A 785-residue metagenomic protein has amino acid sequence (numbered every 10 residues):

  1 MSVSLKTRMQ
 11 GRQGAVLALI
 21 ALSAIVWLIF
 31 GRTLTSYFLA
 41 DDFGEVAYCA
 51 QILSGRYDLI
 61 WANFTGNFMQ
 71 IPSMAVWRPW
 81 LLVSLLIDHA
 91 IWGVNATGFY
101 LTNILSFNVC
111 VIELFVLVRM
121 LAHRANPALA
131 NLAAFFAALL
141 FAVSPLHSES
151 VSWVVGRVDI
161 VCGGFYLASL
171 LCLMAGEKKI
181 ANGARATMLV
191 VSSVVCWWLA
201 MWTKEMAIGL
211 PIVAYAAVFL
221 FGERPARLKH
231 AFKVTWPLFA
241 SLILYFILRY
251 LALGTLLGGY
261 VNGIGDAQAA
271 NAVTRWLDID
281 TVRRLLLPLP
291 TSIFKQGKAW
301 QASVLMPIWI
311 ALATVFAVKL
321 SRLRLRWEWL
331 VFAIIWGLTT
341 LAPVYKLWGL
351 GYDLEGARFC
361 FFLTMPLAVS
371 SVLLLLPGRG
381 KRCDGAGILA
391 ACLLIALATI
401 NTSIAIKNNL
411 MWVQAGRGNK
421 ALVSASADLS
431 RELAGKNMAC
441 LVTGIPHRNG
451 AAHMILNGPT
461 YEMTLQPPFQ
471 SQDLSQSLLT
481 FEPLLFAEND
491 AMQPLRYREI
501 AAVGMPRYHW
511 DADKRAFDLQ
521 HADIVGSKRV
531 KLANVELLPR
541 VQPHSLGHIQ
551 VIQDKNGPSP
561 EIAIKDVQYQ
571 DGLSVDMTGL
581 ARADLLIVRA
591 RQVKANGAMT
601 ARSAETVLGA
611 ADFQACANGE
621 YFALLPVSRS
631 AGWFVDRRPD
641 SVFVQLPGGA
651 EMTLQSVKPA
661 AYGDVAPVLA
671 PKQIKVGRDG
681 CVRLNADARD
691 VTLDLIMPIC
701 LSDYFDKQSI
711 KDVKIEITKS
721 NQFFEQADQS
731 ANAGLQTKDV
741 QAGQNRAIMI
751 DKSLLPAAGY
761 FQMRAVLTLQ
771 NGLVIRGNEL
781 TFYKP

Functional and structural regions predicted by a protein language model:
S2-N534: Polytopic membrane enzymes that build or remodel cell-surface glycoconjugates and lipids
D428-M438, G444-G450, M454-P785: C-terminal luminal/periplasmic domains and tails of membrane-associated envelope-modifying transferases
